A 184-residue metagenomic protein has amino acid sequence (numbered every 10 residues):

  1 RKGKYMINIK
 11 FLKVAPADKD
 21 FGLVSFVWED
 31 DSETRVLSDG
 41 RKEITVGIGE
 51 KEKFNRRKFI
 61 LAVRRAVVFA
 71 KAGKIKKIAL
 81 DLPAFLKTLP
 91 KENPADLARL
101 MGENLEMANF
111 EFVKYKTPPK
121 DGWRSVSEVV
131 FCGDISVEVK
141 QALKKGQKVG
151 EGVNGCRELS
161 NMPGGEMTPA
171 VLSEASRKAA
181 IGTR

Functional and structural regions predicted by a protein language model:
R1-Y5: Short, Lys/Arg-enriched N-terminal segments with co-localized hydrophobic residues within the first ~10-30 amino acids
M6-R184: Short amphipathic alpha-helical segment within the helicase RecA-like ATPase core that mediates nucleic-acid
